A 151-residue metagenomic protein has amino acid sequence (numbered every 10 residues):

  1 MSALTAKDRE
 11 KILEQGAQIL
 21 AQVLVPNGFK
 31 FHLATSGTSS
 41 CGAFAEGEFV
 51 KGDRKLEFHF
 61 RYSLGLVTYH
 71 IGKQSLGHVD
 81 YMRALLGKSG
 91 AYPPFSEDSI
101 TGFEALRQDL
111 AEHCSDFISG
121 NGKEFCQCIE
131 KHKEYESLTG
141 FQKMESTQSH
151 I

Functional and structural regions predicted by a protein language model:
M1-A21, F31-I151: Intrinsically disordered, low-complexity regulatory regions enriched in serine/threonine/proline and acidic residues
